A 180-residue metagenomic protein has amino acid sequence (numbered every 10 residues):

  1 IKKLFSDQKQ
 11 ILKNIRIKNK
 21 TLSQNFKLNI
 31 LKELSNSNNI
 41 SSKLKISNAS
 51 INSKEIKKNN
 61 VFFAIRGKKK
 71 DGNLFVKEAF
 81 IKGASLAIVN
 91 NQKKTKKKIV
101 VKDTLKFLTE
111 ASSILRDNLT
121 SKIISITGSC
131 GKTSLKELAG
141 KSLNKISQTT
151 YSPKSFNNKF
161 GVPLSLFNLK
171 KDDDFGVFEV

Functional and structural regions predicted by a protein language model:
I1-E110: N-terminal leader/targeting and accessory segments in enzymes
D7-I15, K106-V180: Phosphate-binding loop of NTP-binding sites
